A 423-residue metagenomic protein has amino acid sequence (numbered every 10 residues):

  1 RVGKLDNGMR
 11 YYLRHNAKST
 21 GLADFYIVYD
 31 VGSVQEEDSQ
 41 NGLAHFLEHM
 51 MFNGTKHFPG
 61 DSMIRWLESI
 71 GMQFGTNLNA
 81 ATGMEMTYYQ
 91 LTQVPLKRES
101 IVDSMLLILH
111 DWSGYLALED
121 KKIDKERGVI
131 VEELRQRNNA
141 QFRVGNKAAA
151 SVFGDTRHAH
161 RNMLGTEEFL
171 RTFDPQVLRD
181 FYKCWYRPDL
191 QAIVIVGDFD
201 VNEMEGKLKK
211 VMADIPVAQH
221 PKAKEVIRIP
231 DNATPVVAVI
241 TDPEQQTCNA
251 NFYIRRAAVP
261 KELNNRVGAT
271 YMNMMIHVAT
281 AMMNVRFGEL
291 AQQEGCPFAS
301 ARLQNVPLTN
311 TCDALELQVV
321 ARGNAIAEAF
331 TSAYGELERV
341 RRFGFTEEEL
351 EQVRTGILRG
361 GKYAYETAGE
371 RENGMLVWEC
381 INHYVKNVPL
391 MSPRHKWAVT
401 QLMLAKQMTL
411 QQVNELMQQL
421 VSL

Functional and structural regions predicted by a protein language model:
R1-Y26: Mature N-terminal segment immediately following signal peptide/propeptide cleavage in secreted/periplasmic
G21, Y29-R143, N162, T172 (+4 more regions): Active-site-adjacent, His/Asp/Glu-enriched structural segments that form or flank metal-binding and acid/base networks
N53-T55, A80-E85, M105-I108, W112 (+8 more regions): Scaffold signal of the M16-like zinc-metallopeptidase fold and its non-catalytic homologs
G60, I64-E68, A117-R135, D200 (+4 more regions): Acidic/histidine-enriched alpha-helical segments
D155, A192-C248, R359-Y365: An aromatic/glycine/proline-enriched structural segment found at the starts of mature extracellular/organellar domains
K222-F287, Q318, E370-P389: His/Glu-based metal-binding/catalytic segments typifying zinc-dependent metallopeptidases
R255-K261, N265, A269-E347: Structured mid-domain segments that build the active-site/substrate or prosthetic-cofactor binding neighborhood
R394, K406-L423: Extended, domain-scale alpha-helical bundle/helix-rich regions
